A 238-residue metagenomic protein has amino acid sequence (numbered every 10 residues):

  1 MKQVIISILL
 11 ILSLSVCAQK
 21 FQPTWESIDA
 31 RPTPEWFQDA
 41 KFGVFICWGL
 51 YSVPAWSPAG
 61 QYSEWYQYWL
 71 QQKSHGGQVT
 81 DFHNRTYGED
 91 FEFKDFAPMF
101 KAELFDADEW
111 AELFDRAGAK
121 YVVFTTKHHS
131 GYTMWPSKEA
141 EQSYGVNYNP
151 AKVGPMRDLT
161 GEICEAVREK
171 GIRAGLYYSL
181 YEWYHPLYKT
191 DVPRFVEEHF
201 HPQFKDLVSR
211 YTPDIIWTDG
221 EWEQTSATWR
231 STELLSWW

Functional and structural regions predicted by a protein language model:
K2-I8: Sec-dependent signal peptide recognition, specifically the positively charged N-region followed immediately by
L9-A18: Hydrophobic h-region of N-terminal signal peptides that target proteins for export in Gram-negative bacteria
Q19-W238: Mature catalytic domains of secreted/periplasmic carbohydrate-active enzymes
